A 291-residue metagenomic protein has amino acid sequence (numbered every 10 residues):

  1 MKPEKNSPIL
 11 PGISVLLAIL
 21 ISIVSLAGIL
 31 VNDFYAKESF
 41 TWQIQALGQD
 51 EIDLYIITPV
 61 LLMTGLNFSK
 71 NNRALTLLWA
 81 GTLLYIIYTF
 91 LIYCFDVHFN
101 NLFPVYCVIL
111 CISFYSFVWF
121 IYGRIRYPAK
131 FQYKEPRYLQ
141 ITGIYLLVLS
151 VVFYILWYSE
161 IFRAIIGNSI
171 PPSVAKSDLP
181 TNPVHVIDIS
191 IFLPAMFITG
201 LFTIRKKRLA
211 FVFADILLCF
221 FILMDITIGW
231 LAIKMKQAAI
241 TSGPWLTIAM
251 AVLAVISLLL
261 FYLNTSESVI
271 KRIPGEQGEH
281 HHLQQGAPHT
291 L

Functional and structural regions predicted by a protein language model:
M1-T41: N-terminal signal-anchor module of multipass membrane proteins
L10-I13, L17, N101-V148, Q237-H281: Alpha-helical transmembrane segments and their immediate juxtamembrane flanks in integral membrane proteins
L10-S14, S69-T82, L209-L217: Membrane-interfacial loop-to-transmembrane alpha-helix junctions, especially the N-terminal start
I13-V24, Y88-F90, C107-I125, P136-R163 (+3 more regions): Alpha-helical transmembrane segments of multi-pass integral membrane proteins
I23, H185-L283, H289-L291: C-terminal transmembrane-bundle signature of multipass membrane proteins, characterized by strong activation on
Q43-E51, V174-A195: A loop-to-helix transmembrane entry motif
M63-W119, R126-E135: Membrane-interface helix-loop-helix junctions at boundaries between adjacent transmembrane segments
F162-L179: Membrane-interface interhelical connector segments
